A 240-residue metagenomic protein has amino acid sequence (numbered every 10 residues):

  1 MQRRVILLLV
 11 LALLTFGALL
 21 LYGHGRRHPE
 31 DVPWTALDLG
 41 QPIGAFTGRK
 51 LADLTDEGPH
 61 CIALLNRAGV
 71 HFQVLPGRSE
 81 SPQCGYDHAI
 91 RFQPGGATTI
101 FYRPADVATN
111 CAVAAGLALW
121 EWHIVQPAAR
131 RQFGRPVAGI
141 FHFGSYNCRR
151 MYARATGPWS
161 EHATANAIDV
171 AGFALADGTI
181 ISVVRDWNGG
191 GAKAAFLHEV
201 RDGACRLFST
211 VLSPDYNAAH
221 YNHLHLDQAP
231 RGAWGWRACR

Functional and structural regions predicted by a protein language model:
M1-R3, T47: Compact integral membrane and secretory-pathway proteins
R3-L11, W159-S160, T164-R240: Catalytic cores and adjacent binding grooves of peptidoglycan-active enzymes
V5-G23: Hydrophobic membrane-insertion alpha-helices, especially the h-region of bacterial N-terminal signal peptides
L21-V32: Hydrophobic single-pass membrane-insertion segments
V32-L51: Short extracytoplasmic/periplasmic juxtamembrane "stem" segments immediately C-terminal to an N-terminal membrane anchor
K50-I140: Active-site acidic/histidine clusters and adjacent loop/turn architecture that either coordinate catalytic ions
P82-H88, C148-A153, L224-H225: Short, solvent-exposed polar/charged micro-motifs at secondary-structure junctions
R131-A165: Active-site-adjacent substructure of cysteine-protease-like catalytic cores
